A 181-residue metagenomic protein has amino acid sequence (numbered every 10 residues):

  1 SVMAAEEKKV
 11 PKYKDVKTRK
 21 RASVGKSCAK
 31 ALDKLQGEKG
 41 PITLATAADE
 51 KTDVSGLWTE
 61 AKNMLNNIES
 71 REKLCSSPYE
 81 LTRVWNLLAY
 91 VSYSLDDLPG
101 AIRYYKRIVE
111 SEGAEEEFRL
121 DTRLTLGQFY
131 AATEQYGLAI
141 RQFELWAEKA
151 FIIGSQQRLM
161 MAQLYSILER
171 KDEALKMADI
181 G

Functional and structural regions predicted by a protein language model:
V2-R103, F118-D121: N-terminal leader/linker segments that initiate helical-solenoid repeat arrays
V16-T18, E69-S77, V109-E116, E144-I152 (+1 more regions): Solenoid-like repeat scaffolds
E60-I68, G100-V109, Y136-E148, K171-G181: Alpha-helical repeat scaffolds
S94, A132, I167-L168: Register position in tetratricopeptide repeats
E115-E117, L126-E134: Hydrophobic alpha-helical hairpins/lids featuring a short glycine-rich hinge
R119-R123, G154-M160: Short amphipathic alpha-helices enriched at the N-terminus of pentatricopeptide repeats
Q157, M161-A162, S166, M177-A178: Hydrophobic transmembrane helix bundles of membrane-integrated enzymes that assemble and modify cell-envelope
